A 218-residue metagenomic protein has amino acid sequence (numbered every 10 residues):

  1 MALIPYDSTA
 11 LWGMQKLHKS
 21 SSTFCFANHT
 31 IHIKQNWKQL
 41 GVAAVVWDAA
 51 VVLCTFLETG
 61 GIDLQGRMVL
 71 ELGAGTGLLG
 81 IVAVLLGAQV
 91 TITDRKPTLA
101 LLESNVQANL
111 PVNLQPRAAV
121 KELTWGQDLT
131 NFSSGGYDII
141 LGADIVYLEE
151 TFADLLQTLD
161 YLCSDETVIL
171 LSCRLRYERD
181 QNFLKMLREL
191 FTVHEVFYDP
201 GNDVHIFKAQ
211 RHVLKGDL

Functional and structural regions predicted by a protein language model:
M1-L218: S-adenosylmethionine-dependent methyltransferases
